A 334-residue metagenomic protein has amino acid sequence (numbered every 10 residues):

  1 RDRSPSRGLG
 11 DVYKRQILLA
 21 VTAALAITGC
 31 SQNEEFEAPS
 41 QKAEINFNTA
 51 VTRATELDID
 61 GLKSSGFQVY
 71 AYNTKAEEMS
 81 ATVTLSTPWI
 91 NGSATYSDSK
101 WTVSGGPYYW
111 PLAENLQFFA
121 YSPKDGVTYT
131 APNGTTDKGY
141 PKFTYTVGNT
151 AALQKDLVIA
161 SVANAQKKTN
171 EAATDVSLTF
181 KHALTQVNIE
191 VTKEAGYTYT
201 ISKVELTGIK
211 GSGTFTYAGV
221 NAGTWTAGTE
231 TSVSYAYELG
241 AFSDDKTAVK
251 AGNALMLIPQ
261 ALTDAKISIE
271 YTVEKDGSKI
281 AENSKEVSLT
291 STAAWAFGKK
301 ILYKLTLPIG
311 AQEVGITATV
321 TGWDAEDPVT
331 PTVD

Functional and structural regions predicted by a protein language model:
R1-Y13: Single conserved hydrophobic/aromatic residue that forms the stacking wall/gate of nucleotide- or nucleobase-binding
R15-Q16, A43: Short, intrinsically disordered, charge-biased short linear motifs at domain edges
I17-A24: Sec-dependent N-terminal signal peptides
I27-G29: C-terminal motif of bacterial Sec signal peptides marking the signal peptidase cleavage site
Q32-T200, E205, V233-D244, A248-A251 (+5 more regions): Short, low-hydrophobicity acidic/polar segments
K203-Q260, T272-S278, S284-L289: Contiguous ligand/interfacial binding patches
S278, N283-D334: Hydrophilic extracytoplasmic domains
